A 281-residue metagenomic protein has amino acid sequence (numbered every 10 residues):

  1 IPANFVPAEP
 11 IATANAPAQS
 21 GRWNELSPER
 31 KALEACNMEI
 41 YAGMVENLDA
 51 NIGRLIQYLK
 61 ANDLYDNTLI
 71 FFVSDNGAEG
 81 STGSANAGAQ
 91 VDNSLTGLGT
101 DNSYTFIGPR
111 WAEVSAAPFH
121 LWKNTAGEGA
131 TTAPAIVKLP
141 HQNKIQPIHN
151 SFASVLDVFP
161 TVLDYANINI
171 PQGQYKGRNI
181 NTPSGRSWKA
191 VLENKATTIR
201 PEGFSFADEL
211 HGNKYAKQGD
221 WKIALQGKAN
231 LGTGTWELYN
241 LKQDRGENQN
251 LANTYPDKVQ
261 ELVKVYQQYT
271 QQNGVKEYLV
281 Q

Functional and structural regions predicted by a protein language model:
I1-A16, M44, L48, G53 (+5 more regions): Active-site regions of oxyanion-processing enzymes, predominantly non-cytosolic
I1-L26, G80-A133: Core domains of carbohydrate- and sulfate-ester-processing enzymes
N4-E34, V158, G212, Q218-G219 (+3 more regions): Long, internal low-complexity/basic segments
S27-T68, A78-G80, S84-V114: A long, amphipathic alpha-helix that forms part of the scaffold/cap immediately adjacent to metal-dependent active
C36, I40-G43, N47-R54, V114 (+6 more regions): Extracytoplasmic/secreted proteins, especially bacterial periplasmic and envelope-associated proteins
L48-D49, I56-D63, N76-S84, L139-P140 (+3 more regions): A generic secondary-structure signal for well-formed alpha-helical elements
L64-I70, R200-P201, Q218-W221, K258: Loop/turn elements at helix/coil->beta-strand transitions in domains of secreted/extracellular proteins
D101-A130, Q142-L241, Q272-K276: C-terminal cap/loop subdomain of S1 sulfatases and analogous C-terminal strand-loop tails that border
